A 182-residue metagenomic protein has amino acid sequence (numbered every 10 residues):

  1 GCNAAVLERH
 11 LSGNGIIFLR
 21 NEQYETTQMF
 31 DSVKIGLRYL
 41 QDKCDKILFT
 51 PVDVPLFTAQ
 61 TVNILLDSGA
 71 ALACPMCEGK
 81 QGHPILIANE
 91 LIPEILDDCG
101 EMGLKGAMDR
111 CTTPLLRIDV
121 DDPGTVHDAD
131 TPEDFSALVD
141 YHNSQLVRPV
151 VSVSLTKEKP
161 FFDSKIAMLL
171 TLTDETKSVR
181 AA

Functional and structural regions predicted by a protein language model:
G1-K46, Q60: Conserved N-terminal catalytic core of the sugar/cofactor nucleotidyltransferase
C44-P55: Short beta-strand-to-loop acidic/aromatic patch adjacent to the donor-nucleotide binding site
F57-K80: Conserved donor-nucleotide/metal-binding helix-loop-beta segment in metal-dependent transferases, i.e., the alpha-helix
K80-C111: Short, glycine-/small-residue-rich phosphate/pyrophosphate-handling segment
C99-R148: Conserved alpha/beta core of the MobA/IspD/sugar-nucleotide pyrophosphorylase nucleotidyltransferase superfamily
Q145-K159: Short, Lys/Arg-enriched N-terminal segment that forms or immediately precedes the first helix of a structured domain
L169-L170: Short alpha-helical "packing" element that flanks the helix-turn-helix/winged-helix DNA-binding module
K177-A181: Short helix-boundary/capping micro-motifs
